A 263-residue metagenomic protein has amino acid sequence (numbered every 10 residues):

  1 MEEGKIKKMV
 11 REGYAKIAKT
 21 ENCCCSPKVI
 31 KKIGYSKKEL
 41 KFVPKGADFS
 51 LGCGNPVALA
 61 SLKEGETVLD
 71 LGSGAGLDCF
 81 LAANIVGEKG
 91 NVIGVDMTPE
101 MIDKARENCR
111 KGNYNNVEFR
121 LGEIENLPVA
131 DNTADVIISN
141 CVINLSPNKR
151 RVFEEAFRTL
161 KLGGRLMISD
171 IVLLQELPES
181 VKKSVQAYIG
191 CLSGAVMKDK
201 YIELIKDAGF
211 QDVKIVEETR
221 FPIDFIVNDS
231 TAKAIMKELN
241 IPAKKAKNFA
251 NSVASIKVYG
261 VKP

Functional and structural regions predicted by a protein language model:
V29-T67, L71, D78-I85: Conserved alpha-helix/loop element of class I SAM-dependent methyltransferases that forms part of the SAM/SAH-binding
E64, E125-V136: A short acidic, Gly/Pro-enriched loop at the edge of an enzyme's catalytic core that lines a small-molecule cofactor
G87, R150-R165: A short glycine-rich, Lys/Arg-flanked "PGG" loop and its adjoining helix->strand segment in the class I
T98-E100: Conserved SAM/SAH-binding beta-strand->alpha-helix loop
G112-E125: Conserved SAM-binding strand-loop segment of SAM-dependent methyltransferases
V172-L192: Short, glycine-/aromatic-enriched active-site segment of Class I SAM-dependent methyltransferases
S193-G209: Short alpha-helix
A208-P263: C-terminal lobe and adjacent flexible extensions of AdoMet/dcAdoMet transferase-like proteins
